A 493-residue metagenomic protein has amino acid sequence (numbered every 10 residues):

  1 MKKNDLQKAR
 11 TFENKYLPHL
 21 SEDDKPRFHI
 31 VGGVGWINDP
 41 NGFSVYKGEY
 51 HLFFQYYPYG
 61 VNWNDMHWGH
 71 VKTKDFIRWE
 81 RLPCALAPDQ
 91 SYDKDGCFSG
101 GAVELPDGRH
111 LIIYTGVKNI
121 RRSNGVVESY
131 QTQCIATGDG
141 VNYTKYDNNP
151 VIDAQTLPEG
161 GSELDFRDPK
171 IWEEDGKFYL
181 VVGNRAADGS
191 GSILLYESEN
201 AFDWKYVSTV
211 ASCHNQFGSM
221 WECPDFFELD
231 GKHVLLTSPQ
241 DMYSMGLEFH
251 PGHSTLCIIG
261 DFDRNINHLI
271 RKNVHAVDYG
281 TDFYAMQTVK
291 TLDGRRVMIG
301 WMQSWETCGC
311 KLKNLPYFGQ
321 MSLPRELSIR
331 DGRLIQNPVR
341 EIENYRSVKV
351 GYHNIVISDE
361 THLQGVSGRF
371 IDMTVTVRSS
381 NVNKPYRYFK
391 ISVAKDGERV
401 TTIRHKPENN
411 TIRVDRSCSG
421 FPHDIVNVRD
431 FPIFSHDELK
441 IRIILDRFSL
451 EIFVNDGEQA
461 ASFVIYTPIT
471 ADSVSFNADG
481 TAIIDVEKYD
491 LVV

Functional and structural regions predicted by a protein language model:
M1-D168, E173-Q216, D230-Y279, M302-Y352 (+2 more regions): Beta-rich carbohydrate-recognition and catalytic domains
R10-K15, L256-V493: Beta-rich accessory regions
